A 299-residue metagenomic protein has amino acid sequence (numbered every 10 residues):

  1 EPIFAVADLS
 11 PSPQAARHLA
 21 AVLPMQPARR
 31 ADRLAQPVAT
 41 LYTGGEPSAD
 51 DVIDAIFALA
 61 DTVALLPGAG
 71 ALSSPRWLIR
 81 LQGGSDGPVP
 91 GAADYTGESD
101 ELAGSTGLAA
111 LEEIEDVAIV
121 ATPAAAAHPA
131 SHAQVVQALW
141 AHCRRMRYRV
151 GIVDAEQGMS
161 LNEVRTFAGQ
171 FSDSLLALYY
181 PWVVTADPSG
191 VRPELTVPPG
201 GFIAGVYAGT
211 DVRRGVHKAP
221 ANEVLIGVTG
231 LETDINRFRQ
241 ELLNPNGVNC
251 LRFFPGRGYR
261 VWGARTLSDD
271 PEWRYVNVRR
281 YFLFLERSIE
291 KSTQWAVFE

Functional and structural regions predicted by a protein language model:
E1-E299: A glycine- and small-residue-enriched flexible loop/hinge signal that marks low-structured segments
